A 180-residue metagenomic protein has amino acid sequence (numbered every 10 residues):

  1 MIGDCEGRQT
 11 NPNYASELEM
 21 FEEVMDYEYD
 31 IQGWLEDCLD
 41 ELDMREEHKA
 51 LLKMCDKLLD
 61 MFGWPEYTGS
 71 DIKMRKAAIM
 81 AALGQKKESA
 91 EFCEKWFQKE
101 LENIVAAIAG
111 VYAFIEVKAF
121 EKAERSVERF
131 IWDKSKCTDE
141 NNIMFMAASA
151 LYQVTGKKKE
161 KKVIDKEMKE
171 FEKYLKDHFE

Functional and structural regions predicted by a protein language model:
M1, K49-D60, K86-F97, E121-K134 (+1 more regions): Alpha-helical repeat scaffolds
C5-Y29: Acidic, Ser/Thr- and Gly/Pro-rich intrinsically disordered linkers and low-complexity segments that flank or connect
E6, G63, Y67, L101 (+2 more regions): Short coil turns that delineate tetratricopeptide repeat
A15, M25-M44, Y67-R75, N142-S149: Amphipathic alpha-helical repeat scaffolds of TPR domains
E23-Y27, I31, W64, Q98 (+3 more regions): Structural signature of alpha-solenoid helical repeat scaffolds
E41, A78-M80, A113, A150-V154: Residue-level signature for tetratricopeptide repeat
R45, L83, V117, L151-K158: Structural motif corresponding to the intra-repeat A-B loop/turn of tetratricopeptide repeats
M146-E180: Terminal, low-structured helical/coil segments at or just beyond the last alpha-helical repeat
